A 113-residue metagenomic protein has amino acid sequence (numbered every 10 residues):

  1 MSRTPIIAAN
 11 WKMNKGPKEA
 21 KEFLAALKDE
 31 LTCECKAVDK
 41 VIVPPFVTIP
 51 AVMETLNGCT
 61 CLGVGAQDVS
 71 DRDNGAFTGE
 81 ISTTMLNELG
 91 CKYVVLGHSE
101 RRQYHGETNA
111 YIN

Functional and structural regions predicted by a protein language model:
M1-N113: Active-site loop-to-helix "anion-binding N-cap" substructures in soluble metabolic enzymes
